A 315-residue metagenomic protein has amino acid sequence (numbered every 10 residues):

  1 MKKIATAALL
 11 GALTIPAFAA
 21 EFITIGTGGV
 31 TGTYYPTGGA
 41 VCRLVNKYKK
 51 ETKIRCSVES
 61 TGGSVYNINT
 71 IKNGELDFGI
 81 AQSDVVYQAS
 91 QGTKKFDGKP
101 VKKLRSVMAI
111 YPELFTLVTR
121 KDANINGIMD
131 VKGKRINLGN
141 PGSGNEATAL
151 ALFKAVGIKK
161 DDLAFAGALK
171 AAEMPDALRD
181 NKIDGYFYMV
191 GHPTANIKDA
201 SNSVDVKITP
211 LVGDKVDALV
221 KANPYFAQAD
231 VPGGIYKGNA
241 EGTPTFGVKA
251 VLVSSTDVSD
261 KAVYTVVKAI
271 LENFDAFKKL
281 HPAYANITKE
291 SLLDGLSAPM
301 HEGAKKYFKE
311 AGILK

Functional and structural regions predicted by a protein language model:
K2-L10: Sec-dependent signal peptide recognition, specifically the positively charged N-region followed immediately by
I15-A19: Sec/Tat signal peptide C-region and signal peptidase I cleavage site
A20-Q88, D97: N-terminal (or domain-start) structured segment
F22-Y48, I54, E113-D180, D275 (+4 more regions): Bilobed "Venus flytrap"/periplasmic-binding protein-like clamshell domains and structurally analogous long
S83-V85, T93-K95, A123, K160-L252 (+1 more regions): Pocket-lining segment of extracytoplasmic ligand-binding domains
Y87-G92, K103-A109: Short beta-strand-centered segments that line the small-molecule binding cleft or hinge of alpha/beta clamshell
K134-A151, Y225-L296: Ligand-binding clefts/hinges and TM-proximal coupling segments of bilobed small-molecule sensing domains
E173, D180, V190-I208, K215-K221 (+2 more regions): An extracytoplasmic/periplasmic, membrane-proximal ligand-sensing/linker region
